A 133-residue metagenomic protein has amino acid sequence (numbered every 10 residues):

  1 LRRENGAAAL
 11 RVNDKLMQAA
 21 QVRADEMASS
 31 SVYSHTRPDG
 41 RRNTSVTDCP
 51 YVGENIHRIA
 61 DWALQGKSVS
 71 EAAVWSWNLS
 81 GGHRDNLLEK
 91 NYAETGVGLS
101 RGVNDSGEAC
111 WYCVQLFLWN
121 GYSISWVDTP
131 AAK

Functional and structural regions predicted by a protein language model:
L1-R11, K15, E108-C110, L118-K133: Intrinsically disordered, low-complexity, Pro/Ser/Thr/Asn/Gly/Ala-rich spacer/linker segments adjacent to signal
L1-S45, K90-G96, S100: Short, well-ordered surface patches within globular domains
S29, Y33-H35, L64-Q65, S106 (+1 more regions): Short, solvent-exposed loop/turn elements at domain surfaces
R42-Y122: A well-ordered secondary-structure block
